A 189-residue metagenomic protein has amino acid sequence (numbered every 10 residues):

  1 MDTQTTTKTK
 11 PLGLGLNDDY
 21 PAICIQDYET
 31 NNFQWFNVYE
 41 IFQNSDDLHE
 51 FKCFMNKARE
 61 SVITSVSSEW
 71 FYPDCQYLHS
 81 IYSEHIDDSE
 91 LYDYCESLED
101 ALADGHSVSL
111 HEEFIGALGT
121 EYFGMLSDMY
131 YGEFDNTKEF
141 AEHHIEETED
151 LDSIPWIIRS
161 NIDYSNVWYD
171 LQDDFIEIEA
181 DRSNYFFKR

Functional and structural regions predicted by a protein language model:
M1-R189: Acidic interaction surfaces
